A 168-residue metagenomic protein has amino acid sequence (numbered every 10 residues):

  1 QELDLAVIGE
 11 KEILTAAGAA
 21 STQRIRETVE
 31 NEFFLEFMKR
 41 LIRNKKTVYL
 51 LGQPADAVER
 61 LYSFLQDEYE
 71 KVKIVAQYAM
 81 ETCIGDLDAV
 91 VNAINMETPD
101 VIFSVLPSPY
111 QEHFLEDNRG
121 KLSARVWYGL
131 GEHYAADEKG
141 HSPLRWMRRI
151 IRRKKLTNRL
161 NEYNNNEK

Functional and structural regions predicted by a protein language model:
Q1-T47: Electropositive, gly/pro-rich neighborhoods at or near active sites that engage anionic ligands
E12, L106-Y110, H133: Short glycine-rich anion-binding loops that position phosphate/pyrophosphate groups of nucleotides and phosphorylated
I42-F64: An alpha-beta-alpha
Y62, E112-K121: Short Gly/Thr/Asp-enriched flexible loops that form oxyanion-binding sites at enzyme active sites
Y69-E81: Short beta-strand elements in bilobed, periplasmic/extracellular small-molecule ligand-binding domains
E81-G85, S123-L156: Short, flexible loop segments at boundaries between secondary-structure elements
I94, T98-S108, A124: Proline-aspartate-enriched helix->loop->beta-strand connector
T157-K168: A charged, well-structured terminal subsegment
